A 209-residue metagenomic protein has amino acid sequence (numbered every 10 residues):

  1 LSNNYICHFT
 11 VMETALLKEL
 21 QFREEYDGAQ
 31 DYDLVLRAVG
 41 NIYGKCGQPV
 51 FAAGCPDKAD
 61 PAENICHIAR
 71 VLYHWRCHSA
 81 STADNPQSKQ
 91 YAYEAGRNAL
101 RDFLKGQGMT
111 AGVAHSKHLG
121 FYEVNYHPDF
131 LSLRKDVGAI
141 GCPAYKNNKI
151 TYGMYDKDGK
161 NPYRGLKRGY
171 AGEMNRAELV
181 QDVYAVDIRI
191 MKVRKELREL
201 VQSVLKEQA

Functional and structural regions predicted by a protein language model:
L1, A15, A62-E63, L131-K160: Conserved donor NDP-sugar-binding/catalytic core segment of glycosyltransferases
L1-E94, D187-I188, V193, E199-Q208: Conserved nucleotide-sugar donor-binding catalytic segment
L1-Y5, A15-K18, C142, D156-D187: Short, flexible, basic/aromatic active-site loop/helix in glycosyltransferases
E24, C66, A111-G112, A139: Acidic/polar loop patches that form or flank catalytic/metal-binding clefts of enzymes that bind anionic ligands
N85-A111: Catalytic core of nucleotide-sugar-dependent glycosyltransferases
M109, H115-S132: N-proximal low-complexity "stem/linker" segments adjacent to membrane-targeting elements
L131, K135, R164-A177, Y184 (+2 more regions): Eukaryotic modular interaction domains in large regulatory/scaffold proteins
